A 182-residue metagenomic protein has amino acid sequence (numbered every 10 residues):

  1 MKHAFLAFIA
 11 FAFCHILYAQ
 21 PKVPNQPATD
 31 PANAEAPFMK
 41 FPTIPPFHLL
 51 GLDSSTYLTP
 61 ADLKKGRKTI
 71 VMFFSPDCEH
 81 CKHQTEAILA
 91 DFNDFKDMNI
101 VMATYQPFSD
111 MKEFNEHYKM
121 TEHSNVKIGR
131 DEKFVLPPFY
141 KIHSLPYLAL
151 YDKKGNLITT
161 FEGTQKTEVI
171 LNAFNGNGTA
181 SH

Functional and structural regions predicted by a protein language model:
M1-N25, N177-H182: Bacterial Sec-dependent N-terminal signal peptides
K22-A61: N-terminal "domain-start" segment that seeds a small globular fold
I44-P45, K68-T69, L145-P146: Short loop/turn microsegments at loop-to-beta-strand junctions
T59-K82, I88: Short active-site neighborhood of thiol/selenol oxidoreductases, capturing the structured segment around
K82-M120, V135-P138: Structural microenvironment flanking redox-active thiols in thiol-disulfide oxidoreductases
Y118-A149: Short, internal strand/loop/helix patches that form the active-site neighborhood or redox-interaction surface
S144, L150-H182: Thiol-/selenol-based redox modules, centered on thioredoxin-like and closely related oxidoreductase domains
